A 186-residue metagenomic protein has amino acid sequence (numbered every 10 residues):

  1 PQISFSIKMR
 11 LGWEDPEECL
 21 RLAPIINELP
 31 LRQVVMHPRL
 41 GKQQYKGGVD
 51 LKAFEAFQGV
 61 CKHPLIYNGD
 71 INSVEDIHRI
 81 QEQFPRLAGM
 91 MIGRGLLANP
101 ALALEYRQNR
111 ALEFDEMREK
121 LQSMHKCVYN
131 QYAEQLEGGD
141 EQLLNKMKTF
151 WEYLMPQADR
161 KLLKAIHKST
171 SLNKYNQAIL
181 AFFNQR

Functional and structural regions predicted by a protein language model:
P1-S4, C19-Q33, Y45, K52 (+2 more regions): Alpha/beta catalytic cores of nucleotide-metabolism and tRNA/nucleoside-modifying enzymes
K8-E14, R39-G41, D70-N72, G95: Active-site beta-loop-alpha junctions enriched in small/polar residues
